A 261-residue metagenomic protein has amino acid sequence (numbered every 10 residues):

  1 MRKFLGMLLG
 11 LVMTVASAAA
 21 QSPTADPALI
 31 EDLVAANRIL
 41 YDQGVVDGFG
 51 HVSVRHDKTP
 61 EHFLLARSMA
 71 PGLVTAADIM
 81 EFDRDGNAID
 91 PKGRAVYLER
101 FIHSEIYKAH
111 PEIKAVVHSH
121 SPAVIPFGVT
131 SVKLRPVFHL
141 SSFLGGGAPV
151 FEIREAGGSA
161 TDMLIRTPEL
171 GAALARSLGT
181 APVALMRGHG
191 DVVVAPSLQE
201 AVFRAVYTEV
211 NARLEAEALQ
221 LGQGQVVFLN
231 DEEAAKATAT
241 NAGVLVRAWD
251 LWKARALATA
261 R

Functional and structural regions predicted by a protein language model:
M1-F4: Positively charged n-region of N-terminal signal peptides that target proteins for export
G6-A16: Bacterial N-terminal signal peptides
A20-R261: Glycine-rich flexible loops
